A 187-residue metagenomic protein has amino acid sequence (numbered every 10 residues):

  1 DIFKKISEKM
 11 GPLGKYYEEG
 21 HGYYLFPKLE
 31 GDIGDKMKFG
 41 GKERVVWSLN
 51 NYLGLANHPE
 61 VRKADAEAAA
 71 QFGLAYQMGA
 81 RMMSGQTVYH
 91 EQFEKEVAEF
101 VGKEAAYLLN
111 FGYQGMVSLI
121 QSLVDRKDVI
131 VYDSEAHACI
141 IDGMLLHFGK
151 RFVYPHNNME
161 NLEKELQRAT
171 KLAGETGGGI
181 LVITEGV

Functional and structural regions predicted by a protein language model:
K5-A75: N-terminal "arm"/small-domain region of PLP-dependent enzymes with the aminotransferase-like
V46-S48, A75-A80, G178-T184: Short beta-strands and strand-loop turn motifs
K63-A66, A70-F111: Conserved N-terminal alpha-helix of the aminotransferase class I/II PLP-enzyme fold
L108, Y113-L119, C139-I140: Short glycine/serine/threonine-rich phosphate/pyrophosphate-binding segments that cradle anionic phosphate groups
L119-A138: Conserved PLP-anchoring active-site segment centered on the Schiff-base-forming lysine
R126, L146-F148: Short, structured coil segments at secondary-structure junctions
F152, H156-V187: Active-site phosphate-binding strand-loop segment of PLP-dependent enzymes
